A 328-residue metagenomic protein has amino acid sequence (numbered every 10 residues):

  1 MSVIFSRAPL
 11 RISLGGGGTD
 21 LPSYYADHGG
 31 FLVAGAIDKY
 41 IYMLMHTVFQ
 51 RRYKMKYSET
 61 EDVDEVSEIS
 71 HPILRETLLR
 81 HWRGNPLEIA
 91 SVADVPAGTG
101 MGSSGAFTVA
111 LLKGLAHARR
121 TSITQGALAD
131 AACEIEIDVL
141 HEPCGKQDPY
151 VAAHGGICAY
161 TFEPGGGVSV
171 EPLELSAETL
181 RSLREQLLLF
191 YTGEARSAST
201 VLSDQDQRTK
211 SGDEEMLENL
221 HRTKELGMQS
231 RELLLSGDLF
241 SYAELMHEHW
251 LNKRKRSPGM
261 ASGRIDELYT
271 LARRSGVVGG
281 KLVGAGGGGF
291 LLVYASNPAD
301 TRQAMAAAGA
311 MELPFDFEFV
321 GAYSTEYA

Functional and structural regions predicted by a protein language model:
M1-S13, D20-A26, L32-A34, D38-R83 (+5 more regions): C-terminal nucleotide
P86-E88: Residues at or immediately flanking beta-strands
S91, P96, T108-L111: Metal-dependent C-N hydrolase catalytic cores
G105-R119, G288-Y294: Short, small-residue alpha-helix embedded
